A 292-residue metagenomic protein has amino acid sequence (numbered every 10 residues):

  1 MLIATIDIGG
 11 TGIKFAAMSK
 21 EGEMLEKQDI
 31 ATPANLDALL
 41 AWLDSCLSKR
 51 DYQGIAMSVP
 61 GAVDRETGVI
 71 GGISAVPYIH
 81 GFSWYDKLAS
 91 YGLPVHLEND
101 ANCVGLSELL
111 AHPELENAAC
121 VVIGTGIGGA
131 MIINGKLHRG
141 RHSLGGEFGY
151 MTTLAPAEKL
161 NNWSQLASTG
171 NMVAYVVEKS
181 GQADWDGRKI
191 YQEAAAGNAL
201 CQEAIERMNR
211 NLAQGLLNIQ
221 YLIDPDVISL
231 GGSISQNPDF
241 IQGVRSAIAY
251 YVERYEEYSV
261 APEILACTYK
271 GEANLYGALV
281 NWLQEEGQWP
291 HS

Functional and structural regions predicted by a protein language model:
M1-G54, R65-T67, L88-L93, E108-N117 (+1 more regions): ATP-binding/phosphotransfer module of carbohydrate and carboxylate kinases, centering on a glycine-rich
D7, A56-P60, C120-G126: Short beta-strand segments
M24, I70, L137-H138: Hydrophobic "anchor" residues
Q28-I30, S74, R141: Short hydrophobic alpha-helix segments
V59, E66, I133-N134: A cytosolic small-molecule/anion-sensing beta-strand core signal
G68-G81: A charged helix-plus-loop insertion that forms the helical arch/lid used to bind and gate nucleic-acid substrates
V95-D100: General beta-strand structural signal in soluble alpha/beta enzymes
P113-A167: Glycine-rich phosphate-binding loop of actin/hexokinase-like ATP-binding domains
